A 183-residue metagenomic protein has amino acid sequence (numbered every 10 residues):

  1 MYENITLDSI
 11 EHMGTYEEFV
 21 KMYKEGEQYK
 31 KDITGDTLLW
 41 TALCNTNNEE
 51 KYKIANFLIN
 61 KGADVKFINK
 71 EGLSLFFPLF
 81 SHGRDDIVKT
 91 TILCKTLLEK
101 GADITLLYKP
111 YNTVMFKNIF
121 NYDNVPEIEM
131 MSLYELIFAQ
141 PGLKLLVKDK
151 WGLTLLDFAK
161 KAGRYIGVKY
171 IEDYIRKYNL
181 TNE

Functional and structural regions predicted by a protein language model:
M1-S9, K100, M130-M131, K150-L153 (+1 more regions): Ankyrin-repeat-protein effector appendages
M1-S9, Y16-E25, W40, K61: Terminal domain-start segments
Y2-D8, K30-C44, I68-G83, L107-N121 (+1 more regions): Ankyrin-repeat boundary/"N-cap" motif
M13, N45, E49, K61 (+4 more regions): Ankyrin-repeat positional consensus site
M13-E17, N48, Y52, D85-T91 (+3 more regions): Ankyrin repeat helix-2 register
Y16-V20, D36-W40, T46, Y52 (+1 more regions): Short amphipathic alpha-helical segments
V20-Q28, I54-D64, I92-D103, L133-K144 (+1 more regions): Ankyrin repeat domain, specifically the short helix-to-loop turn at the C-terminus of the second helix of each repeat
F80-Y108, I119-N124, M130-Y134, F138-P141 (+1 more regions): Eukaryote-skewed repeat-based solenoidal scaffolds used as protein-protein interaction platforms, primarily
